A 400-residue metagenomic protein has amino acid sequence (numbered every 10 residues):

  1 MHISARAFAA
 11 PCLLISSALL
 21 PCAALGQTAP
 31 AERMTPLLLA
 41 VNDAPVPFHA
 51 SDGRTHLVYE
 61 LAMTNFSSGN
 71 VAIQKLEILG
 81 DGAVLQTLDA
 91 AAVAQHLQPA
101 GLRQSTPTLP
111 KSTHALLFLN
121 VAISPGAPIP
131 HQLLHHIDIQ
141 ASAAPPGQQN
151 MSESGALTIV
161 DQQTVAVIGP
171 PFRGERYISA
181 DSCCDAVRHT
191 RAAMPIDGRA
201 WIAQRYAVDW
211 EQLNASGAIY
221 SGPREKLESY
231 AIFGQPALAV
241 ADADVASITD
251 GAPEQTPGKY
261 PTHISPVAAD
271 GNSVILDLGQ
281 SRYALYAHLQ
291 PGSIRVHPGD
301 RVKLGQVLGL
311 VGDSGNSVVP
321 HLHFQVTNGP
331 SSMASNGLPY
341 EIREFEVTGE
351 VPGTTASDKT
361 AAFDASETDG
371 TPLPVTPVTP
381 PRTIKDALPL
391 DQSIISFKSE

Functional and structural regions predicted by a protein language model:
N42-D43, G53-E60: Short, solvent-exposed loop/turn segments enriched in Ser/Thr/Gly
M63-N70: Asparagine-centered strand-capping/turn motif at beta-strand->loop junctions
L85-P128: Intrinsically disordered, low-complexity Pro/Gly/Ser/Thr-rich segments with frequent PxxP/GP/PP motifs and embedded
Q162-S182, R188-A192, S221, I264-A268 (+3 more regions): Acidic, glycine-rich catalytic/binding loops that coordinate metals and/or anionic ligands
H189-L238, I248-V267: Short glycine/threonine/proline-enriched tight-turn/helix- or strand-capping micro-motif at secondary-structure
A243-V245, G299-V311: A structural signal for short beta-strand/turn segments enriched in small hydrophobics and glycine
D244-Q290: Zn2+-dependent peptidoglycan hydrolase active-site motif and core
R282-G305: Short histidine-centered loop motifs in beta-beta connectors
